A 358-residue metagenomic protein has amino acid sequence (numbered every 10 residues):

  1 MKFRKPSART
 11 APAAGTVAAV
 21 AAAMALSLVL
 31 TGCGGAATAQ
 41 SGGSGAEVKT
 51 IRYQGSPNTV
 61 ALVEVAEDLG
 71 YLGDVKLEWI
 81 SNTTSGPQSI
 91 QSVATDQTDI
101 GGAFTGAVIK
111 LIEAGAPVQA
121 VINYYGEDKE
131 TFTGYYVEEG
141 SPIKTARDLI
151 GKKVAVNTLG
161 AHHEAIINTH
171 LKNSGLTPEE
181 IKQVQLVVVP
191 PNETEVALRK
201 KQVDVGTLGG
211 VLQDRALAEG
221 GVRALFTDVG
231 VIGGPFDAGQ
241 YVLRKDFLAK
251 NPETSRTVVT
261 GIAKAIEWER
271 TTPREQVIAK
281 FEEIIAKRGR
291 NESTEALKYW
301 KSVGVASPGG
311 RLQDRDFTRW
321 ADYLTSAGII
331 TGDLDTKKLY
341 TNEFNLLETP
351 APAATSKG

Functional and structural regions predicted by a protein language model:
K2-V20: Bacterial N-terminal signal peptides that target proteins for export
L28-G32: C-terminal motif of bacterial Sec signal peptides marking the signal peptidase cleavage site
G34-A37: Bacterial signal peptide processing site
Q40-E179, Q183-V187: Short, glycine-/small- and polar/acidic-enriched structural segments that line small-molecule recognition paths
D74, E127-D128, G230-G233, V303-Q313: Short, solvent-exposed loop/beta-turn-alpha elements that line the ligand-binding surface or hinge of extracytoplasmic
G106, V187, N192-I284: Pocket-lining segment of extracytoplasmic ligand-binding domains
A249-T331: Secondary-structure end/capping motifs
T318-G358: Conserved C-terminal helix/tail region of periplasmic/extracytoplasmic solute-binding proteins
